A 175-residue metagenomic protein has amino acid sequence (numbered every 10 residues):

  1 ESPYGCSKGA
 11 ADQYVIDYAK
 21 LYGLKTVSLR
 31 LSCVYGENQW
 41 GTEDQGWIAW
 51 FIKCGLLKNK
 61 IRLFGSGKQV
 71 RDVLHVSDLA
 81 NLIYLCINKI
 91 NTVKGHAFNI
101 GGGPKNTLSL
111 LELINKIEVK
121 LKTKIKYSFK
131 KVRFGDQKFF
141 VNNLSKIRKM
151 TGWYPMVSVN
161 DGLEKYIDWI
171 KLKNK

Functional and structural regions predicted by a protein language model:
E1-V27, G55-L57: Active-site Tyr-X1-5-Lys
P3, D44, V76, N106 (+3 more regions): Amphipathic alpha-helical segment in the mid-to-C-terminal domain of diverse UDP/GDP-sugar glycosyltransferases
G9, Y22, V34-W50, L57-N59 (+7 more regions): Glycine/proline-rich active-site loop of Rossmann-fold NAD(P)-dependent oxidoreductases
S66, G95-N99, L111-I114, V119-F139 (+1 more regions): C-terminal "lid/loop" region of Rossmann-like NAD(P)-dependent oxidoreductases
V76, A97, R133-Y154, D161 (+1 more regions): Conserved C-terminal active-site "lid" loop/helix of NAD(P)H-dependent oxidoreductases that clamps the redox cofactor
L79, I83, I100, L110-L113 (+2 more regions): Non-catalytic, hydrophobic alpha-helical segments
V159-K175: Amphipathic terminal alpha-helices
